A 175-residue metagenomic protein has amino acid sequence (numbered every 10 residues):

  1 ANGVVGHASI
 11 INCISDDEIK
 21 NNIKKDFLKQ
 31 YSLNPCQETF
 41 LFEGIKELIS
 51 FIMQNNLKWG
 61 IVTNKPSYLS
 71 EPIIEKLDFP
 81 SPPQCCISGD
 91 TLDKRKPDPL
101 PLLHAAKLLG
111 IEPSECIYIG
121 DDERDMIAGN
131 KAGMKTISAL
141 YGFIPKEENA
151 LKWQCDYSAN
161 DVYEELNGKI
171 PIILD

Functional and structural regions predicted by a protein language model:
A1-E47, F51-L57, P66-E71, F79-P80: N-terminal helical cap/lid subdomain that shapes the substrate entry/recognition surface in HAD-like hydrolases
A1-N2, P80-R95: A short, structured active-site edge motif that brings together acidic residues
L41, W59-V62, K94, Y118-I119 (+1 more regions): Conserved SAM-binding loop
N55-L57, L109-E115, I172-L174: Glycine-rich phosphate-binding loop signature in dinucleotide/nucleotide-binding domains
D78-C86, E148-G168: Structural recognition of alpha->loop->beta junctions
R95-M126: Conserved Lys-Pro-Asp/Glu-containing loop-to-beta segment of HAD-superfamily phosphomonoesterases, centered on
I117-A159: Acidic, Mg2+-coordinating phosphoryl-transfer loop and its flanking beta/alpha structural elements, shared across
